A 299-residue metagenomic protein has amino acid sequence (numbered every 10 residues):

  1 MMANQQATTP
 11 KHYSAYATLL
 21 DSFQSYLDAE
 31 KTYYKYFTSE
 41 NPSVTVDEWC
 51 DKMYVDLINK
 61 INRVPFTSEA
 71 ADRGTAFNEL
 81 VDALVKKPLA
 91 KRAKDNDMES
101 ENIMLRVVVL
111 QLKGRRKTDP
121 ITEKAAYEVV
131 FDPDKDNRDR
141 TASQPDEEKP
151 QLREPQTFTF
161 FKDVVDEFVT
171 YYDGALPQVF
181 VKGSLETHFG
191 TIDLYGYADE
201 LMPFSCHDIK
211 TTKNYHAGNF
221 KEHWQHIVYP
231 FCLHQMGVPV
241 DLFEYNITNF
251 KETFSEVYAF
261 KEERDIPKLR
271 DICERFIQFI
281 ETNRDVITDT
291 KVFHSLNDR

Functional and structural regions predicted by a protein language model:
M1-Y197: Metal-dependent nuclease catalytic cores that hydrolyze phosphodiester bonds in DNA/RNA, characterized by
F77-N78, A198-Y215, Y229: Conserved catalytic cores of phosphodiester-cleaving nucleases, focusing on short active-site segments
V81, V85-L89, T211-Y215, H234-V238: Hydrophobic/aromatic-lined pockets within catalytic cores
V179-V181, K210-T211, I247: Short, structured patches in soluble enzyme cores that scaffold and shape functional sites
T191-Y195, M202-F204, V238, K251-T253: Coil-to-beta-strand transition motifs
Y215-E222: Active-site-adjacent loop/helix micro-motif of nuclease/hydrolase catalytic cores
H223-H234: An active-site-proximal "capping" alpha-helix that borders the catalytic cofactor pocket
H234-R299: Metal-dependent nuclease catalytic regions and adjoining charged, substrate-binding loops involved in nucleic-acid end
